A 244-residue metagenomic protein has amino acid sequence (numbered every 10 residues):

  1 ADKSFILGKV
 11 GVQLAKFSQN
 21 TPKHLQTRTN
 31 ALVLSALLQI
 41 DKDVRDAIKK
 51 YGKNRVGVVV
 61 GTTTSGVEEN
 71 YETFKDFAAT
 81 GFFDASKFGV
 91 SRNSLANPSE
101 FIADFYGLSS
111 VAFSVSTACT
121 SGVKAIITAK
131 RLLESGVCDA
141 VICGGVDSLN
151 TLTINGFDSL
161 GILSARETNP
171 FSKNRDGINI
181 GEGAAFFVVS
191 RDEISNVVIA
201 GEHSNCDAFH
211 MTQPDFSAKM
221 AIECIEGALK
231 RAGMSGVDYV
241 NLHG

Functional and structural regions predicted by a protein language model:
A1-L7, L163, E167-Y239: Condensing-enzyme catalytic core mediating Claisen C-C bond formation in acyl metabolism
A1-V60, G66-V67, E223-G236: Conserved active-site "lid/cap" helical segment
L37, D41, L95-S99, A103-Y106 (+2 more regions): Active-site-proximal alpha-helical scaffold in enzymes
G57-V59, F113-S116, V141-V146, N196-H203 (+1 more regions): Beta-strand segments within the central parallel beta-sheet cores of soluble alpha/beta enzyme folds
V58, I102, G122, A129 (+5 more regions): Conserved small-residue
T62-F113: Active-site-proximal gating segment of KS-fold condensing enzymes and close homologs
T62-S65, T117-S121, V146-N150, H203-D207 (+1 more regions): Acidic, glycine-rich active-site loops and adjacent beta-strand->loop/helix elements that engage anionic groups
Y71-F83, I102, L132-S135, N155-R166 (+1 more regions): A glycine- and small-aliphatic-rich helix-loop capping segment at beta-alpha/alpha-beta transitions that lines
